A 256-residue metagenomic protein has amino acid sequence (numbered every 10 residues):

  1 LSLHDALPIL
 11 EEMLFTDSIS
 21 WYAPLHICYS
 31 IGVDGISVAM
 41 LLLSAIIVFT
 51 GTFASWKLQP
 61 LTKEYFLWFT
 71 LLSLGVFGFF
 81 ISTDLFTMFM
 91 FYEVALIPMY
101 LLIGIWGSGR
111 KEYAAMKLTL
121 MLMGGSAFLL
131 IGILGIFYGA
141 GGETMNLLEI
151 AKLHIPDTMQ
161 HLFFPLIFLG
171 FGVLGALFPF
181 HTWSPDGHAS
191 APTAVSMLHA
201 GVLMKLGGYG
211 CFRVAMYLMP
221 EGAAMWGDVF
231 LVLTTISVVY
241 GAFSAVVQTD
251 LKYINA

Functional and structural regions predicted by a protein language model:
L1, A6, L41-S55, L72-L74 (+4 more regions): Central hydrophobic cores of alpha-helical transmembrane segments in multi-pass inner-membrane proteins across all
L1, A6-L67, G142-K152: Transmembrane helix-loop-helix hairpins at membrane boundaries of multipass inner-membrane proteins
P8-C28, S126-T182, D186, C211-V229: Juxtamembrane/interfacial segments at transmembrane-helix boundaries in multi-pass membrane proteins
V33-S44, L85-P98, Q160-V173, G222-T235: Structural signature of hydrophobic alpha-helical transmembrane segments
M40, I47, L71, G78 (+7 more regions): Hydrophobic residues within membrane-embedded alpha-helical segments of Major Facilitator Superfamily
V48-Q59, L101-R110, G175-A189, V238-A256: C-terminal ends of transmembrane helices
E64-L71, G75-M159, A245-A256: Alpha-helical multi-pass transmembrane bundles of energy-transducing inner-membrane proteins
Y113-K117, A191-G201: Membrane-interface alpha-helices at helix entry/exit sites of multi-pass transporters
